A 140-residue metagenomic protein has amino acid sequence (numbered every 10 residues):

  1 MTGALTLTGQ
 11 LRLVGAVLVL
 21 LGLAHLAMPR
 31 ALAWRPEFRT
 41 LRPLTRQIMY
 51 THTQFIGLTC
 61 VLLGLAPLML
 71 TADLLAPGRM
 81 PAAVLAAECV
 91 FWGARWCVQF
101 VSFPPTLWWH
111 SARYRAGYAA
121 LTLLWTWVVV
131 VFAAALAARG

Functional and structural regions predicted by a protein language model:
T2-L11, G15, L21-T59, M69-P77 (+1 more regions): Interfacial loop at the N-terminal end of multi-pass membrane proteins
G15, G22, P29, G57 (+4 more regions): Small-residue hotspots
T51-Q54, A86-E88, A112-W125: Individual transmembrane alpha-helices with interfacial aromatic-anchor signatures
L62-L70, V101: Alpha-helical transmembrane segments in multipass membrane proteins, preferentially the mid-helix core
L70-G93: Short alpha-helical packing/oligomerization segments
G93-T106: Transmembrane alpha-helical segments of integral membrane proteins
V130-G140: Juxtamembrane boundary at the C-terminal end of a transmembrane helix
